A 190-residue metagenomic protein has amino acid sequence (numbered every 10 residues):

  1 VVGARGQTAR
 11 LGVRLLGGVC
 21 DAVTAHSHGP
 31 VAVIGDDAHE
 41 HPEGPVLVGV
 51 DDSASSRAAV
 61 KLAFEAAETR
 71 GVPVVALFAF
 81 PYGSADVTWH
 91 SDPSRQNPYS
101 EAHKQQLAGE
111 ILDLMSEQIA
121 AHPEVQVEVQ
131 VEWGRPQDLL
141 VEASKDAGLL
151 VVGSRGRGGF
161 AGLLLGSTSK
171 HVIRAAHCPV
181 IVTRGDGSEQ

Functional and structural regions predicted by a protein language model:
V1-A4, P30-D36, V180-R184: Short beta-strand elements of ligand-binding domains
V2-A22, E43, L149-H171, A175 (+1 more regions): Glycine-rich, Arg-bearing micro-motifs that act as flexible, cationic patches
R5-G6, D36-A38, A79-F80, R155-G156 (+1 more regions): Short, ordered loop/turn segments at secondary-structure junctions
V19, L114, R135-L140, T168: Short acidic active-site motifs
C20-A38: Short, structured interface segments
G44-E101, I119-Q130, A143, L149 (+2 more regions): Small/aliphatic-rich secondary-structure junction motif
A102-G109: Conserved, helical-rich catalytic subdomain that frames metal- and/or nucleotide-binding sites in enzyme alpha/beta
E124, W133-P136, S144-D146, S154-R157 (+1 more regions): Hydrophobic multi-pass inner-membrane translocation pores used for secretion and envelope-lipid/glycan export
